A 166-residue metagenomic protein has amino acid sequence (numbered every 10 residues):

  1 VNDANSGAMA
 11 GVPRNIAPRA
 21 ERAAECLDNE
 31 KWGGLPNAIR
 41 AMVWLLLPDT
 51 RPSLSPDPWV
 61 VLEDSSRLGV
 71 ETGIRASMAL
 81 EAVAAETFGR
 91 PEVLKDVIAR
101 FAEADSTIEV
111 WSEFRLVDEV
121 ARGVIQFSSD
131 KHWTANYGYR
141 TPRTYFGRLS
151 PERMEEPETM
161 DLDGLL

Functional and structural regions predicted by a protein language model:
V1-A4, W32-L46, R75-V83: Amphipathic alpha-helical repeat scaffolds of TPR domains
V1-E30, F114-E119: Structured, solvent-exposed acidic/aromatic patches
V1-M9, V43-S53, A85-P91, W133: Short coil/turn linking the two alpha-helices of tandem helical-hairpin repeats
A8-A20, R51-W59, K95-R100: Helix-turn-helix repeat elements of alpha-solenoid scaffolds
R19-W32, P36-T50, R67-V70: Long, positively charged binding patches that form subdomain-scale interaction surfaces for polyanionic ligands
A41, P58-D64: Active/binding-pocket-proximal capping segment
L62-L166: A cross-kingdom marker for long, charged
